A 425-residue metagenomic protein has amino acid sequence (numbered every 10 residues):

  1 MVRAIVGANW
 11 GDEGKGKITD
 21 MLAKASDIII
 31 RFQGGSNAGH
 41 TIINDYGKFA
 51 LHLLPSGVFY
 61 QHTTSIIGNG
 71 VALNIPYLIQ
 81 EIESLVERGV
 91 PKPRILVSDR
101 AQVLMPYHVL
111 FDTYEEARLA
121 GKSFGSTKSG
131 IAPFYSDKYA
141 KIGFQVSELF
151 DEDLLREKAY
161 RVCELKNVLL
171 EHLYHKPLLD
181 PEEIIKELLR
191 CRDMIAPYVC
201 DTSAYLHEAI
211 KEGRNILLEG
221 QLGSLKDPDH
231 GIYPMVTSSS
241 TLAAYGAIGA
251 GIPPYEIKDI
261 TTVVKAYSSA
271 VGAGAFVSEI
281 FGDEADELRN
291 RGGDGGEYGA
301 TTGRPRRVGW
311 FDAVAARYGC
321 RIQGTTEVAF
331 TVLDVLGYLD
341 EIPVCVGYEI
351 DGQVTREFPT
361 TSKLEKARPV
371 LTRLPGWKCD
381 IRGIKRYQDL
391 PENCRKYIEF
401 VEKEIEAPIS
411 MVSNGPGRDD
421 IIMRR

Functional and structural regions predicted by a protein language model:
M1-R425: Non-transmembrane, aqueous-exposed alpha-helical and coiled segments at domain scale
